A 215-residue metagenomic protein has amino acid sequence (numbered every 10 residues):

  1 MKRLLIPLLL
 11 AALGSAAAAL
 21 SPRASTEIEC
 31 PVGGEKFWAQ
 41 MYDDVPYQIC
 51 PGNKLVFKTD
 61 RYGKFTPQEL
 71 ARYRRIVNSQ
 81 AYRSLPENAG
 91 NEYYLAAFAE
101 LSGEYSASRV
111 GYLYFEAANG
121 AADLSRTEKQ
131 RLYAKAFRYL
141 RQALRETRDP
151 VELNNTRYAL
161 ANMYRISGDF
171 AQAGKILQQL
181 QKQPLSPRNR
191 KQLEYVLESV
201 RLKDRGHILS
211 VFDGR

Functional and structural regions predicted by a protein language model:
A17-R75: N-terminal cysteine/histidine-rich coordination modules
V56-F57, L124, N162-Q172, L197-R215: Alpha-helical linker/edge segments of TPR/alpha-solenoid repeat scaffolds and analogous pre-/post-domain helices
T66-L124, E152-I166: Amphipathic alpha-helical repeat scaffolds of TPR domains
S102-Y105, E128, R148, L185-R188: Structural signature of alpha-solenoid helical repeat scaffolds
E116, A159, Q192-S199: "A position-specific structural signal for the A-helix of alpha-solenoid helical repeats
F170-S186: TPR/TPR-like (Sel1-like) alpha-helical repeat modules
